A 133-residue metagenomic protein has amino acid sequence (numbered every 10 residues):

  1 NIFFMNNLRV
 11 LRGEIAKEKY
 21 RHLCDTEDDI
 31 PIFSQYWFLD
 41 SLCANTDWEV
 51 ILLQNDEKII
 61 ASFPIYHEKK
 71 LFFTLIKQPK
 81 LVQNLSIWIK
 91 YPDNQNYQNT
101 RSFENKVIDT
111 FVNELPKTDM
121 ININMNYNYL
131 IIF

Functional and structural regions predicted by a protein language model:
N1-F4, K58, K80, P116: A generic structural signal for short, non-catalytic loop/turn and secondary-structure boundary residues
I2, T100-F133: Acyl-donor-binding surface of acyltransferase catalytic domains
I2-Y36: Short amphipathic alpha-helix that is part of the acyltransferase structural core
V10-I15, L23-T26, W48-V50, V82-I87 (+1 more regions): A broad, low-specificity signal for short, low-complexity segments enriched in glycine/proline and polar/charged
G13-I15, K70, P92, N128: Residues that form or immediately flank small-molecule/cofactor binding pockets and catalytic motifs
L23-E49, T110, Y127: An N-terminal domain-start capping segment
D29-I30, F73, N84, L130: Generic secondary-structure boundary/loop-capping signal
D40-K106: Conserved donor-binding loop and adjoining core beta-sheet/short helix segment in diverse acyl/aminoacyl transferases
